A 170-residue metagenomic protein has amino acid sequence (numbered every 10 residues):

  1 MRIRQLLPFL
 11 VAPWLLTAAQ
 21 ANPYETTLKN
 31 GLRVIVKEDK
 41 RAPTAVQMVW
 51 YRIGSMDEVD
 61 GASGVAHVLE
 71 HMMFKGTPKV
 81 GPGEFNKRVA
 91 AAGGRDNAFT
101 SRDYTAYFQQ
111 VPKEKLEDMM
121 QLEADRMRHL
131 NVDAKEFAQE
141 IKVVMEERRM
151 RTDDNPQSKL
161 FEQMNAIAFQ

Functional and structural regions predicted by a protein language model:
M1-R2: N-terminal secretory signal peptides that target proteins for export/translocation
Q5-T17: Bacterial N-terminal signal peptides
P8, E70-M73, V143, M150: Hydrophobic side chains within alpha-helical segments
P8-V11, P43, D154: A periodicity- and composition-biased signal for non-globular, repetitive helical segments
L10, N22, A45, F161-E162: Hydrophobic alpha-helical context, especially transmembrane and signal-peptide helices
A18-N86, F108-V111, E117-M127: His/Glu-rich zincin catalytic helix
Y51, T77-P78, E84-Q170: Acidic/histidine-enriched segments that form metal/cofactor-coordinating and catalytic pocket/exosite environments
